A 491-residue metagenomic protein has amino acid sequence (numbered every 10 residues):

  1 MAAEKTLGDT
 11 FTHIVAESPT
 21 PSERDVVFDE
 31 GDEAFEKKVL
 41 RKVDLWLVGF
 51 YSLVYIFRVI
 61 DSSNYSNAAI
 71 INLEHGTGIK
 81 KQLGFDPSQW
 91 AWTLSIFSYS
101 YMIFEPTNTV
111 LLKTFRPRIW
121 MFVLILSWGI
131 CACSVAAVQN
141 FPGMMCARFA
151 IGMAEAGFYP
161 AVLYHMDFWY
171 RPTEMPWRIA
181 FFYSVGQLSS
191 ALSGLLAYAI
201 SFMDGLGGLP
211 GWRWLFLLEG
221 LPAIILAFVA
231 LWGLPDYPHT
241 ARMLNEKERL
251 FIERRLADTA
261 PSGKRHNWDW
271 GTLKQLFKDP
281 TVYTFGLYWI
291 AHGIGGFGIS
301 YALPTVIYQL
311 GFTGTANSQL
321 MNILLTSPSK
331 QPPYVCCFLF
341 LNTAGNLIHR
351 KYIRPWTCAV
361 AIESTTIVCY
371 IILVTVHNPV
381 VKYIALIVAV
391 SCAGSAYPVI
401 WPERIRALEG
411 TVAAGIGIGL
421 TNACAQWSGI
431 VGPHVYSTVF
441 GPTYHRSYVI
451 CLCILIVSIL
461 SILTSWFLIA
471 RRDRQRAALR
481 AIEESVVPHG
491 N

Functional and structural regions predicted by a protein language model:
M1-N67, I71, P87, L231-H266 (+4 more regions): Intracellular terminal tails of multi-pass secondary transporters
D61, G84, F115-R116, A137-G143 (+4 more regions): Helix-breaking motifs and short loop linkers at transmembrane-helix boundaries and internal kinks in secondary membrane
S66, G271-N346, Y397, W401-P402 (+1 more regions): Extracytoplasmic gate region of multi-pass secondary transporters
S66-I103: Extracellular/periplasmic helix-loop-helix junction of adjacent transmembrane segments in MFS-like secondary
M102-P142: Conserved MFS/SLC helix-loop-helix module at the cytosolic interface between two early adjacent transmembrane helices
I103-R116, L339-R354: Helix-to-loop junctions at the C-terminal end of transmembrane segments in multipass secondary transporters
P176-L209, F216-A223, I418-G432: Glycine-rich segments within core transmembrane alpha-helices of 12-TM secondary carriers
Y352-I400: C-terminal transmembrane helical hairpin of 12-TM major facilitator-type secondary transporters
